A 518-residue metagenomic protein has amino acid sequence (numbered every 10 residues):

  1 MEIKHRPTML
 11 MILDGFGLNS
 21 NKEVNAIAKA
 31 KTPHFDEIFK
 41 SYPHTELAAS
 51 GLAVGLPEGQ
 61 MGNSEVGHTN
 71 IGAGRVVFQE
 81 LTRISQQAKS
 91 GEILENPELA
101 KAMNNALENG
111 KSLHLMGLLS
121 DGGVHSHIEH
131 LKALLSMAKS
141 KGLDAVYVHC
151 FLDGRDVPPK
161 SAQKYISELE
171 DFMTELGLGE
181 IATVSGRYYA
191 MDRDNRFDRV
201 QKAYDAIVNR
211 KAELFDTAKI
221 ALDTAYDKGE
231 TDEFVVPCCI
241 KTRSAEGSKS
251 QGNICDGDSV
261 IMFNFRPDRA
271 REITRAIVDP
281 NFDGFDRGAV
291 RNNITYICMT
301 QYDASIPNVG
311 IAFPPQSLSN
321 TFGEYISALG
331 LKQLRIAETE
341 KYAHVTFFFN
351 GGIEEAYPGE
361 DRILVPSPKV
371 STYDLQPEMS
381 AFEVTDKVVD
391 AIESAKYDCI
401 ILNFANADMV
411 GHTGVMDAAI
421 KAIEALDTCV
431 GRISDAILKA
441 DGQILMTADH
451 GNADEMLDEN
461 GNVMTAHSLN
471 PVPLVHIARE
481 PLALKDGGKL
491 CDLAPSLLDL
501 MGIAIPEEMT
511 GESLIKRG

Functional and structural regions predicted by a protein language model:
M1-G518: Feature captures the catalytic ectodomains and active-site-proximal regions of enzymes that hydrolyze or transfer
